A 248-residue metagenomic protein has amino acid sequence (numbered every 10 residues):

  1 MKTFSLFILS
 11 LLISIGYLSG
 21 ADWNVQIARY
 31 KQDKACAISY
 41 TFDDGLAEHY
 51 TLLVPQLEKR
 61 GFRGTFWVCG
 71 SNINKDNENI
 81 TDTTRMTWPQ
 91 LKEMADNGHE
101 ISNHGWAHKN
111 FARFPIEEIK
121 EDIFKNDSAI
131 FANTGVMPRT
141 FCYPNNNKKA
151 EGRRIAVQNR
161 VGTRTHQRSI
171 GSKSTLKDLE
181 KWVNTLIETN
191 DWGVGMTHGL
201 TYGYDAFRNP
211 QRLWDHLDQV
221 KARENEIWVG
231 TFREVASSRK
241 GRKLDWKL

Functional and structural regions predicted by a protein language model:
M1-F4: Positively charged n-region of N-terminal signal peptides that target proteins for export
F7-G16: Bacterial N-terminal signal peptides
L18-G20: Boundary at the C-terminal end of the N-terminal hydrophobic targeting segment
D22-H49: Boundary/entry segment of secreted carbohydrate-active catalytic domains
W23-Y30, G70, F131, T163-Q167 (+3 more regions): C-terminal domain-boundary segment and adjacent tail
C36-I38, E58-G162, Q167-R168, N190-G203: Metal-dependent polysaccharide deacetylase catalytic core of the NodB/CE4 family, i.e., the active-site-bearing domain
F42-G45, G105, G199, F232: Active-site metal-binding loops of divalent metal-dependent hydrolases
I116-E121, L176, F207-P210, W214: Non-membrane alpha-helical structural segments and their capping/turn regions in soluble enzymes
